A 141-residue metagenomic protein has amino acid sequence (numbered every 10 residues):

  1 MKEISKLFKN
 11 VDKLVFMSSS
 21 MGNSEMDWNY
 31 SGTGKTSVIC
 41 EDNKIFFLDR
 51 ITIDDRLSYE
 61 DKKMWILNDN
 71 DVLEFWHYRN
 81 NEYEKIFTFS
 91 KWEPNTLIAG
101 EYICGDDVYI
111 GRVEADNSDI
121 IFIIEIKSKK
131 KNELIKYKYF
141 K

Functional and structural regions predicted by a protein language model:
M1-F140: Soluble ligand-binding/transfer domains with enclosed cavities or grooves
